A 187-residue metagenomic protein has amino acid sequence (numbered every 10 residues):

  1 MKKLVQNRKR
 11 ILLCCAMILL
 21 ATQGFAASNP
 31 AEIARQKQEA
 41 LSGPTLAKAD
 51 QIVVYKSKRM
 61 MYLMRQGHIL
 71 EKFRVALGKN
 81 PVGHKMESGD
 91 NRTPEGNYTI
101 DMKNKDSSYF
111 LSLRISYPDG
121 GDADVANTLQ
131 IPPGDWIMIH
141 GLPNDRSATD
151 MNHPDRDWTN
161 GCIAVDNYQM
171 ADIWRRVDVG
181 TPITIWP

Functional and structural regions predicted by a protein language model:
K3-L12: Bacterial N-terminal signal peptides that target proteins for export
C14-T22: Bacterial N-terminal signal peptides
A26-S28: Boundary at the C-terminal end of the N-terminal hydrophobic targeting segment
R35-Q51, K56-S57, L77-D101, G120-V125 (+1 more regions): N-terminal post-signal-peptidase region of extra-cytosolic proteins
L41, M102-P187: Exported/periplasmic cell-wall-interacting domains
Q51, K72-R74, N97, W136 (+1 more regions): Well-ordered beta-strand positions in beta-sheet-rich domains
H68-N80: Short Gly/aromatic-enriched secondary-structure transition segments
